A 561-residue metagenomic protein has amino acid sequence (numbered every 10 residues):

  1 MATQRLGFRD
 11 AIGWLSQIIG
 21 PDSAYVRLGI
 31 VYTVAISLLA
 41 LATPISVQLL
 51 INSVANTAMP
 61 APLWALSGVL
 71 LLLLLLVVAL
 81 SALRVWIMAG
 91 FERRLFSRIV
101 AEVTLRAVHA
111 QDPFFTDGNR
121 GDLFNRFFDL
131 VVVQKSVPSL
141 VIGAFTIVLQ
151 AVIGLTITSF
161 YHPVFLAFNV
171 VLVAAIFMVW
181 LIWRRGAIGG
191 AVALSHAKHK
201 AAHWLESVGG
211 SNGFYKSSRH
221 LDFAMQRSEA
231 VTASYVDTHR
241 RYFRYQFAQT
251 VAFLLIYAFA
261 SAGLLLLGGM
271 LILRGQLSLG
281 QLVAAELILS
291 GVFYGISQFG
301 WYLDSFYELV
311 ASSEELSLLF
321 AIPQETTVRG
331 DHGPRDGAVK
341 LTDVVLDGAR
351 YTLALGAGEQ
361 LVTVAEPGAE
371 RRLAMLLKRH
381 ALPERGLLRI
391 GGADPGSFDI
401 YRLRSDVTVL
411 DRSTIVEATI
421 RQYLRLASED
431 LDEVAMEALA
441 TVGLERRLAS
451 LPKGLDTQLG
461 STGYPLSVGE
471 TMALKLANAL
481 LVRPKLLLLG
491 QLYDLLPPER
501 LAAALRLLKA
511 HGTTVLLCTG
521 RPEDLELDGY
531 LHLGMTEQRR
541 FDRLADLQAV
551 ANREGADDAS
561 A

Functional and structural regions predicted by a protein language model:
M1-A42, N56, P60-L66, M88 (+9 more regions): Membrane-integrated ABC transporters
P21-A24, D112-P113, N125-V137, V141 (+5 more regions): An intracellular "coupling" helix at the cytosolic face of ABC transporter transmembrane type-1 domains
V26-L80, I87, T158-V164, L279 (+1 more regions): Transmembrane helix-loop-helix hairpins at lipid-water interfaces of multipass membrane proteins, especially the type-1
T33-V34, L66-V77, S81, I142-A193 (+1 more regions): Transmembrane helices of ABC transporter permease
V47, R106-I153: Juxtamembrane loop-to-helix connectors within ABC transporter transmembrane domains
V69-S81, L172-A175, Q249-A260, L266 (+1 more regions): Hydrophobic alpha-helical segments in the permease module
H220, R244, V292-I322: Cytosolic ends of transmembrane helices, especially the final helix of ABC transmembrane type-1 domains
R335-A338, R421-S461: ABC ATPase nucleotide-binding domain helical subdomain, centered on the C-loop/LSGGQ "ABC signature"
